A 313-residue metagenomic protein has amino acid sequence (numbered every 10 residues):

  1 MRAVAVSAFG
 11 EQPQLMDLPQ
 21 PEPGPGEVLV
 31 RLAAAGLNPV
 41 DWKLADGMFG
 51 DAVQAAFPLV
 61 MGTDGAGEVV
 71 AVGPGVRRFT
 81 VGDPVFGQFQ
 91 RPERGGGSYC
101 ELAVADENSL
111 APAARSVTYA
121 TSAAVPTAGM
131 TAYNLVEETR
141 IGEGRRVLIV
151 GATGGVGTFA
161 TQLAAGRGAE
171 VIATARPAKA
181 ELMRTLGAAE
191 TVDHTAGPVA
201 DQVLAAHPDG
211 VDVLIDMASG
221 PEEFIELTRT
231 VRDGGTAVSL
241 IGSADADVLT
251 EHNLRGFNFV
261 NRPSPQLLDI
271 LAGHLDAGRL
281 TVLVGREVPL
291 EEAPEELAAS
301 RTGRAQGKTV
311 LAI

Functional and structural regions predicted by a protein language model:
M1, L268-I313: C-terminal hydrophobic helical "lid"/dimerization subdomain of Rossmann-like NAD(P)H-dependent oxidoreductases
P19-L37, F49-R91: Glycine-rich beta-strand-centered segment in the early N-terminal region that forms part of a ligand/cofactor-binding
Q54, R78, Q88-G151: NAD(P)H dinucleotide-binding glycine-rich loop of Rossmann-like/cofactor-binding domains, especially the beta1-alpha1
A123-A196: Mid-domain Rossmann-like dinucleotide-binding core that forms the NAD(H)/NADP(H) cofactor-binding site
E137-I141, A206-P208, R229: Glycine-rich helix-loop-beta junction characteristic of Rossmann-like nucleotide cofactor-binding loops
P198-D209: Short amphipathic alpha-helix with an adjacent loop that forms part of the alpha/beta core around
A218-L280, I313: Glycine-rich phosphate-binding loop and adjacent beta-alpha segment of Rossmann(oid) nucleotide-cofactor-binding
